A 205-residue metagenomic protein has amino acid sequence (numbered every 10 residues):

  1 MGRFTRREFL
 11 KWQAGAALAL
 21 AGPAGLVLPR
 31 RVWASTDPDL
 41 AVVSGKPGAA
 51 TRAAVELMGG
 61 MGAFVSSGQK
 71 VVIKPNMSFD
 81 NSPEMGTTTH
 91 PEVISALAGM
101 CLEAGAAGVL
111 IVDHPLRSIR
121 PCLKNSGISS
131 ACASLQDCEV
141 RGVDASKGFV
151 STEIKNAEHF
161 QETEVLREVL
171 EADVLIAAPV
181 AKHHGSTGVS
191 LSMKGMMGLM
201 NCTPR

Functional and structural regions predicted by a protein language model:
G2-R205: N-terminal and secondary-structure boundary signal
